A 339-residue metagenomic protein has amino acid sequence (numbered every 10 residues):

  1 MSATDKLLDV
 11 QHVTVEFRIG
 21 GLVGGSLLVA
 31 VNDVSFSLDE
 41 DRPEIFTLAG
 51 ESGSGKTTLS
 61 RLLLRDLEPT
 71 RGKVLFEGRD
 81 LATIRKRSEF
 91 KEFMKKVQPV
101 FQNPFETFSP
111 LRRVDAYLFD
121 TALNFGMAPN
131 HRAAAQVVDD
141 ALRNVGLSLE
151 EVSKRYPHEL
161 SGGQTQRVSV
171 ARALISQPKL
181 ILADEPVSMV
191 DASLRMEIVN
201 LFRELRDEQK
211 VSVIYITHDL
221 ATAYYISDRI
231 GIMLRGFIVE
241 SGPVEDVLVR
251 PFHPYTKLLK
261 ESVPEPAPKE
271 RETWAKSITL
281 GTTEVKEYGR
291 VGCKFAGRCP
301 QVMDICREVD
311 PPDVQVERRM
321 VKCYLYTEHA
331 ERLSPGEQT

Functional and structural regions predicted by a protein language model:
V23-G25, L81-Q98, A116, N124 (+2 more regions): ABC ATPase NBD coupling module
G72-L81: Conserved ABC transporter NBD signature motif
Y156-L160, Q164: Conserved ABC ATPase signature
V170, L182, I198: Hydrophobic anchor residue at the start of the ABC signature
I175-K179: A short, proline-enriched helix->beta-strand linker immediately N-terminal to the Walker B motif in ABC-type P-loop
V190, L194-E272: P-loop NTP-binding/switch modules centered on Walker-like glycine-rich loops
P243-T339: Charged, flexible cofactor/metal-binding loops and thiol motifs
